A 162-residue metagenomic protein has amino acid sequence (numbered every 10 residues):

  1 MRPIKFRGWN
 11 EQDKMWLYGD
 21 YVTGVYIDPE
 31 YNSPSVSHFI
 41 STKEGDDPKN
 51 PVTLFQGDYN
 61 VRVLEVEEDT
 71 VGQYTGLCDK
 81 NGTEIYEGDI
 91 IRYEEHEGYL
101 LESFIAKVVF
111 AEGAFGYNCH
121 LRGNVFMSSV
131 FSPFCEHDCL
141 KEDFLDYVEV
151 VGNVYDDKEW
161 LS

Functional and structural regions predicted by a protein language model:
M1-S162: Secondary-structure transition motif
